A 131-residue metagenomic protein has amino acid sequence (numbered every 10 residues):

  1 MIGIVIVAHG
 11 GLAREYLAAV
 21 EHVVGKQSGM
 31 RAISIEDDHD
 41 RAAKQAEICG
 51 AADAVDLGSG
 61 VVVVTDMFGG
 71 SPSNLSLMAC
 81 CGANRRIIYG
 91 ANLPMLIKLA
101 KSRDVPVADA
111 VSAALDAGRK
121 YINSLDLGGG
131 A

Functional and structural regions predicted by a protein language model:
M1-A131: N-terminal loops that bind phosphate or other acidic moieties and the adjacent beta-alpha structural core
